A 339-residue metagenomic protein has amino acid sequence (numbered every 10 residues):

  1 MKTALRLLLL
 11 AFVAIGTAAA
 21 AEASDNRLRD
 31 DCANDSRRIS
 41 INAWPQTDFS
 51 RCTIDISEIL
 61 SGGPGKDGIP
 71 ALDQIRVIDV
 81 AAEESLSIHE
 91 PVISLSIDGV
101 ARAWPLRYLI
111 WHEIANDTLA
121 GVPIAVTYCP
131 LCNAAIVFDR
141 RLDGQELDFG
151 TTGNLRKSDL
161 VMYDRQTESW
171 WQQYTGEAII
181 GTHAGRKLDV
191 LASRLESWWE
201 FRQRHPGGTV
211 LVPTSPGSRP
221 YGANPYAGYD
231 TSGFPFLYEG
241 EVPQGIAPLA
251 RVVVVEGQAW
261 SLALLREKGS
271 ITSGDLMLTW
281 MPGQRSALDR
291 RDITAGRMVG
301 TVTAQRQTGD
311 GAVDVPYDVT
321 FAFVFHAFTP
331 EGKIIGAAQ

Functional and structural regions predicted by a protein language model:
M1-R6: Positively charged n-region of N-terminal signal peptides that target proteins for export
L7-G16: Bacterial N-terminal signal peptides
A21-Q339: Mid-to-C-terminal functional-domain signal that highlights helix-capping/loop sites within ligand-binding modules
